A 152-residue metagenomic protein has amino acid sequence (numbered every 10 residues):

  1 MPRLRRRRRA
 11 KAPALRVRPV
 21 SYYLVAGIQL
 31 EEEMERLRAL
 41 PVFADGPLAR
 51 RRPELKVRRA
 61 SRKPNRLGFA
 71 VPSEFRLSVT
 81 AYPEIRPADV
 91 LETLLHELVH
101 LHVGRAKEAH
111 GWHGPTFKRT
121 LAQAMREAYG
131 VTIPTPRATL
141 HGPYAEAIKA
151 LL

Functional and structural regions predicted by a protein language model:
P2-A88, R105-L152: Metalloprotease/metallohydrolase-associated module, dominated by Zn2+-dependent proteases
E92-R105: Active-site recognition of the HExxH zinc-binding catalytic motif
